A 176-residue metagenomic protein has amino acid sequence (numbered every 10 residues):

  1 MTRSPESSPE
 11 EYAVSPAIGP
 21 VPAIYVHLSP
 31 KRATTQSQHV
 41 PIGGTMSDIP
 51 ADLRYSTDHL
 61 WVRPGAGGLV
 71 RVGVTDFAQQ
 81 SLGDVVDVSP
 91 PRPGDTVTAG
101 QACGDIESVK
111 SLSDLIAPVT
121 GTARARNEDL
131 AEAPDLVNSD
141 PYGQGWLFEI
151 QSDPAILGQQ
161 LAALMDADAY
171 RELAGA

Functional and structural regions predicted by a protein language model:
T2-S8, S15, S29-R32, S37: Low-acidity, Ser/Thr- and Arg-rich intrinsically disordered low-complexity segments
I18-G19: N-terminal polybasic/positive-inside topogenic patches
I42-A99, D135, S139, G143-A176: Acidic, low-complexity mobile loops and tails
V62-P64, V109, R126: Residue-level recognition of beta-strand microenvironments
R92-I106, A123-A125: Short, well-structured beta-strand-loop connectors
C103-G104, V109-S111, D129-L130, P154: Short, charged beta-turn/beta-strand-edge "cap" motif at the junction between a beta-strand and an adjacent loop
S111-Q144: Mid-chain, well-packed structural core segment of small domains
